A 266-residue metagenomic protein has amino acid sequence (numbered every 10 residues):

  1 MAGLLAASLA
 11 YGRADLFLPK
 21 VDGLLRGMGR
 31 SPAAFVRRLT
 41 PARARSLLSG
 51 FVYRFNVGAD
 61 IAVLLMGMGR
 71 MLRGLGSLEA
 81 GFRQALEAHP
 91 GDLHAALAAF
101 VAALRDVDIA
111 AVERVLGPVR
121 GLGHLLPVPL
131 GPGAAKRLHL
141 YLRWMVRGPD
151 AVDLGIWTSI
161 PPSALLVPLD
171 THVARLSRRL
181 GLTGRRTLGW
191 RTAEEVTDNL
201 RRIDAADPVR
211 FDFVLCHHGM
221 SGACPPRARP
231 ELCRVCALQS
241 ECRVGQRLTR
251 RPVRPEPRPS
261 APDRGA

Functional and structural regions predicted by a protein language model:
M1-A266: HhH-family (HhH-GPD) DNA N-glycosylase catalytic core used in base-excision repair
